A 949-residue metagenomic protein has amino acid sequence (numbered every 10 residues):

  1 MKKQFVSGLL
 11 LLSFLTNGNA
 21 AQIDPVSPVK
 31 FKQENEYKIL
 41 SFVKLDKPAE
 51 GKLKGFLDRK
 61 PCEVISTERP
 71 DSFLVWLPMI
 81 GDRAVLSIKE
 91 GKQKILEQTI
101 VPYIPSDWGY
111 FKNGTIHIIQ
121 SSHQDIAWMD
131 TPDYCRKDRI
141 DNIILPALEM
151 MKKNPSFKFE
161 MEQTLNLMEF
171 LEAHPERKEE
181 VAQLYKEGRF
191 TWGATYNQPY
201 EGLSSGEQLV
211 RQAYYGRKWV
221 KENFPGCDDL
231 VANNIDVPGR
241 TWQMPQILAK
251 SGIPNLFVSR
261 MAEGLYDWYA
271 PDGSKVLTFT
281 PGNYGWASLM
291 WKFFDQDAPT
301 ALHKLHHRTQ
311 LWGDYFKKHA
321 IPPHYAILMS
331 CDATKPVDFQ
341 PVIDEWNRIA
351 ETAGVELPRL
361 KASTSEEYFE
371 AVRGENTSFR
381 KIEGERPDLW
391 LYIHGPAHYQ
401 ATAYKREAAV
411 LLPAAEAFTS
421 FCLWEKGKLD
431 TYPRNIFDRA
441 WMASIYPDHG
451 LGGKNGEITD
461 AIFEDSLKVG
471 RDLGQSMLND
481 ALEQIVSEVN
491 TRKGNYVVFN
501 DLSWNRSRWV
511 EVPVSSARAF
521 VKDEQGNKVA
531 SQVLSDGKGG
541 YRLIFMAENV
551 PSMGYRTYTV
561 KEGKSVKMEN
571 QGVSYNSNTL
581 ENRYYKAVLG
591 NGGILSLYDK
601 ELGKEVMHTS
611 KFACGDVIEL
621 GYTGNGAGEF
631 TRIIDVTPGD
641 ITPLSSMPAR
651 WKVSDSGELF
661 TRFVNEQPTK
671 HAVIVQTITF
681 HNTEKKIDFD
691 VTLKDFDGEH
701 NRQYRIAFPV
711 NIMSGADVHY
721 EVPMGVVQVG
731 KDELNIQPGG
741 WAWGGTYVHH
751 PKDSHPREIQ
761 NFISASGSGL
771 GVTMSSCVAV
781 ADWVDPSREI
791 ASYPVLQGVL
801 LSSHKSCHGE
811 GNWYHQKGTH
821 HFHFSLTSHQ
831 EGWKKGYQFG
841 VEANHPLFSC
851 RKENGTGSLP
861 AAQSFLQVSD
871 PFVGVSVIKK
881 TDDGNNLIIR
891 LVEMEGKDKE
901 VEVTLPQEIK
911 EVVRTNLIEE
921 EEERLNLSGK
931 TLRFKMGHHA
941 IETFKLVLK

Functional and structural regions predicted by a protein language model:
S7-T16: Bacterial N-terminal signal peptides
L9, F31-E36, S66, M244-I247 (+3 more regions): C-terminal (or distal) subdomains of carbohydrate-active enzymes
N19-D125, K949: Mature N-terminal, pre-catalytic/accessory segment of carbohydrate-active enzymes
Q98-Y134, F157, L248, G572-L589: An acidic-aromatic substrate-binding cleft motif
H123, A127, D133, E222 (+5 more regions): Catalytic grooves of carbohydrate-active enzymes
F157, M161-I235, G282-N283: Metal-dependent polysaccharide deacetylase catalytic core of the NodB/CE4 family, i.e., the active-site-bearing domain
E179-E187, E207, T241-Q296: Surface-exposed loop and adjacent secondary-structure segments within mature catalytic domains
V210-Q243, I247-K250, R308-L328: CE4/NodB-like, metal-dependent polysaccharide N-deacetylase domain that modifies extracellular/periplasmic N-acetylated
